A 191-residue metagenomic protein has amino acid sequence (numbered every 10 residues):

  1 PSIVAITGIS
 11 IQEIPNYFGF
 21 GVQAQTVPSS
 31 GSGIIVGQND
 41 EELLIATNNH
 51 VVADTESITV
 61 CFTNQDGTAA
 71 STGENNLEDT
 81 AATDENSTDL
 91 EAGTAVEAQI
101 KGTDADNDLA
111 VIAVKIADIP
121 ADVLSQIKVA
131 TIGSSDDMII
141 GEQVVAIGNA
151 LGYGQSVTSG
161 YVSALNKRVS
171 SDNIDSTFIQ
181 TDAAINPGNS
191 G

Functional and structural regions predicted by a protein language model:
P1-G191: Serine-dependent protease modules
